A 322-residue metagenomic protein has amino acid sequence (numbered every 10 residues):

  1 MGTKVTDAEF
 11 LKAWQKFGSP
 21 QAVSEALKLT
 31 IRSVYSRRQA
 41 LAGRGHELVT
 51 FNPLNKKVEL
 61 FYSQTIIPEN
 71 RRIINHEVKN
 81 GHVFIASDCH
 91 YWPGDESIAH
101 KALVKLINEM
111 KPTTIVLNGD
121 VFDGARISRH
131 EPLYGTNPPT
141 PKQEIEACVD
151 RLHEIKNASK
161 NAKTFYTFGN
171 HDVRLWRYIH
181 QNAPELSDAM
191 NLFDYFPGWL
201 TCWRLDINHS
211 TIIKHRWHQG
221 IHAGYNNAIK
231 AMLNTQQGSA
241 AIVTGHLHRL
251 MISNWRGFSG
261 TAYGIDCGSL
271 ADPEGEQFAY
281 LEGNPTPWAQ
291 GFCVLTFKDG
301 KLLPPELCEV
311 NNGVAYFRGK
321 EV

Functional and structural regions predicted by a protein language model:
G2-G18: Short, amphipathic alpha-helical "recognition" segments used to contact nucleic acids or chromatin
S24-A40: Short, basic interhelical loop/turn and adjoining N-cap of the next helix at nucleic-acid- or acidic-partner-contacting
A40-A42, H246: DNA major-groove recognition helices of helix-turn-helix
A42-I67: Short Lys/Arg-enriched helix C-cap and helix-to-coil transition segments that create basic nucleic-acid-contact patches
P53-K56, A86, Y91-W199: Core catalytic region of metal-dependent phosphoesterases/phosphodiesterases, especially metallo-beta-lactamase-like
F61-E96, N208-T211: Mobile, glycine- and charge-enriched loop segments and immediately flanking short secondary-structure elements within
L117, S210, R216-V310: Conserved beta-sheet core of the metallophosphoesterase superfamily
F193-T211: Short acidic low-complexity segments
